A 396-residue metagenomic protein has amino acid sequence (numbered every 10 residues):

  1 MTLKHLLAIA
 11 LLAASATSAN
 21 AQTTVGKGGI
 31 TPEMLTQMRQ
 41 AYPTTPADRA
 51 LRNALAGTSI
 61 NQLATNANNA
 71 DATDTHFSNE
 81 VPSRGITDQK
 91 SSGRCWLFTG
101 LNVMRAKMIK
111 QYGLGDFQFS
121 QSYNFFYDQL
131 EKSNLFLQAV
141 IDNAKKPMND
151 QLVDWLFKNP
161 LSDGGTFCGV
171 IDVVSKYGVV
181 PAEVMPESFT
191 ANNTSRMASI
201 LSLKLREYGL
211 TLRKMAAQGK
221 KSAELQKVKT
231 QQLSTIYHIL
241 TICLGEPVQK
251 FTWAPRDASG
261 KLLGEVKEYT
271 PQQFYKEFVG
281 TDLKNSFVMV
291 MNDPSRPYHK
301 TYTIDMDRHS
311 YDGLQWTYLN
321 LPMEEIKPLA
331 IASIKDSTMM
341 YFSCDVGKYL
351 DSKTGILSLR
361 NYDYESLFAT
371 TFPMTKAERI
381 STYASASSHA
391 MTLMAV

Functional and structural regions predicted by a protein language model:
M1-T24: Bacterial Sec-dependent N-terminal signal peptides
Q22-S91, L97-S385, V396: Structured alpha-helical subdomains that flank or immediately precede key functional sites
S388: Short coil/loop residues immediately preceding or within conserved phosphate-binding loops of NTP-utilizing enzyme
T392-M394: Residues located in well-ordered beta-strands
